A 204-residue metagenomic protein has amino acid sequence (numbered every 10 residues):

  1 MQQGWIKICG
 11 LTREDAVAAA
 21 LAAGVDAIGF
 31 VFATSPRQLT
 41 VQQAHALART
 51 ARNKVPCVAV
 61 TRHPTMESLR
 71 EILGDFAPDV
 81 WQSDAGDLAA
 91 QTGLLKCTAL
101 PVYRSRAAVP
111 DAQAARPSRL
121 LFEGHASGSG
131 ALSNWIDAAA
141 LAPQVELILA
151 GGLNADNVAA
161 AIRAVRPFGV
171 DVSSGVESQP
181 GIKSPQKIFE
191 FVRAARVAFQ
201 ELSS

Functional and structural regions predicted by a protein language model:
M1-S204: Conserved N-terminal beta1-alpha1 strand-loop-helix module at the mouth
